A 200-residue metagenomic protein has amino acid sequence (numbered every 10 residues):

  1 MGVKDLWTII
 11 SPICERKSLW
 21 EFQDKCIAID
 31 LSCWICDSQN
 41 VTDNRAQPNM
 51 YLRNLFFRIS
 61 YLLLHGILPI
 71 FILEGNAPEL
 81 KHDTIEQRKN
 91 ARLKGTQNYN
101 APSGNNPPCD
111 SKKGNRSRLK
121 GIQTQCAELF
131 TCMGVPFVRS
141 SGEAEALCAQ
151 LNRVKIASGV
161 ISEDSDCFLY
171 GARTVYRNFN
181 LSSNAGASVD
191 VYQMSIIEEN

Functional and structural regions predicted by a protein language model:
M1-N90: Non-catalytic, usually N-terminal nucleic-acid engagement modules in DNA/RNA processing proteins
E86-N200: Extended two-metal-dependent nuclease catalytic cores across DNA- and RNA-processing enzymes
